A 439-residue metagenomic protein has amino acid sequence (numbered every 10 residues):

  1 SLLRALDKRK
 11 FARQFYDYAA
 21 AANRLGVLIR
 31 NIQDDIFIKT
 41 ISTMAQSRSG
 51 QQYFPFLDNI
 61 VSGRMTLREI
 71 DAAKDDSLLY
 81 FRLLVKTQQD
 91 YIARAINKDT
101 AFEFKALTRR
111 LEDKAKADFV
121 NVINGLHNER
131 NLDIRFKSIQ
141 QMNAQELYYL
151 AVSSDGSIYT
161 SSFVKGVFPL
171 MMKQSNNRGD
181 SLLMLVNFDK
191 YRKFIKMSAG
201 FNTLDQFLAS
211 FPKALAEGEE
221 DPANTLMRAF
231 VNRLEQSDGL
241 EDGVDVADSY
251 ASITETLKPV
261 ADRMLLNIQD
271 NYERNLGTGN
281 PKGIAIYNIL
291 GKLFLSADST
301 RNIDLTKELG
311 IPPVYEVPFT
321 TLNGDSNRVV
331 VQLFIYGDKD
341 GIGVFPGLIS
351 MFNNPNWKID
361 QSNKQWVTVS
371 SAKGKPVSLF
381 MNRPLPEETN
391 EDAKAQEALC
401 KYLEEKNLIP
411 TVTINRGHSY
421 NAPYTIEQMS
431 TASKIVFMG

Functional and structural regions predicted by a protein language model:
S1-A223: N-terminus-biased targeting/localization segments
K190-V367: Non-catalytic propeptide/linker segments at domain boundaries
D262, D325-F334, V377-L379, T411-V412 (+1 more regions): Hydrophobic beta-strand segments of well-ordered beta-sheets in folded domains
E316-T321, V367, L399-L403, A422-T425: Short, charged beta->alpha transition segments
L333-F334, D340-G341, M351-E405: Functional beta-strand-loop-alpha-helix junction segments that form "active/interaction loops" within catalytic
F334-D338, R383-P384, N415-H418, M438-G439: Structural motif
G341-V344, T389-N390, N421-E427: Extracytoplasmic/secreted cell-surface and envelope-processing proteins
Y402-G439: Catalytic cores of nucleophile-dependent amide-cleaving enzymes
